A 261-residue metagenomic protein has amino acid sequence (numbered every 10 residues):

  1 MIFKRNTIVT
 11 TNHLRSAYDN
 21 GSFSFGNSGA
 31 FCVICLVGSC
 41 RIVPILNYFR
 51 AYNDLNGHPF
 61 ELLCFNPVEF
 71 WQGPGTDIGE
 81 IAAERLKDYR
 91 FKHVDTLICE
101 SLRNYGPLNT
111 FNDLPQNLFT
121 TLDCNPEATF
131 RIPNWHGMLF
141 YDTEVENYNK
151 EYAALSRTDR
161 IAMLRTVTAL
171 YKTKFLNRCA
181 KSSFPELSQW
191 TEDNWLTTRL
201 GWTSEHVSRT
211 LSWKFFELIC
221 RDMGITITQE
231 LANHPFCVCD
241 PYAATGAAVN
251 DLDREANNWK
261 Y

Functional and structural regions predicted by a protein language model:
M1-Y261: Extracellular glycan-modifying ectodomains
